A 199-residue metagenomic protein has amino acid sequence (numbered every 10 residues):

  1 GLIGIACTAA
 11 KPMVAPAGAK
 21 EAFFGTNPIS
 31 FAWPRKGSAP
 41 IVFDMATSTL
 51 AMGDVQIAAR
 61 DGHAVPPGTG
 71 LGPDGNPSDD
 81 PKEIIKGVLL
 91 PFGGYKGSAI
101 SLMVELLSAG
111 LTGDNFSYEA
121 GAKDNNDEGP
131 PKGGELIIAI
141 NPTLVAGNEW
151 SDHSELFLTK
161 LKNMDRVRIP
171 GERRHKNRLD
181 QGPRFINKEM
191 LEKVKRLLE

Functional and structural regions predicted by a protein language model:
A9-A10: Short, ordered loop/turn segments at secondary-structure junctions
M13-K82: Phosphate/diphosphate-binding glycine-rich loops and adjacent basic-rich segments that engage nucleotide
A22-P28, A46, A99-N125, P130-G133: N-terminal nucleophile
T47-L50, K96, P142-L144: Glycine-rich beta-alpha junction loops
G53, R60-F116, K123: Secondary-shell segments that build the walls of catalytic and ion/ligand-binding clefts
L111, F116-E199: Catalytic-core signal marking the mid-to-C-terminal active-site face
